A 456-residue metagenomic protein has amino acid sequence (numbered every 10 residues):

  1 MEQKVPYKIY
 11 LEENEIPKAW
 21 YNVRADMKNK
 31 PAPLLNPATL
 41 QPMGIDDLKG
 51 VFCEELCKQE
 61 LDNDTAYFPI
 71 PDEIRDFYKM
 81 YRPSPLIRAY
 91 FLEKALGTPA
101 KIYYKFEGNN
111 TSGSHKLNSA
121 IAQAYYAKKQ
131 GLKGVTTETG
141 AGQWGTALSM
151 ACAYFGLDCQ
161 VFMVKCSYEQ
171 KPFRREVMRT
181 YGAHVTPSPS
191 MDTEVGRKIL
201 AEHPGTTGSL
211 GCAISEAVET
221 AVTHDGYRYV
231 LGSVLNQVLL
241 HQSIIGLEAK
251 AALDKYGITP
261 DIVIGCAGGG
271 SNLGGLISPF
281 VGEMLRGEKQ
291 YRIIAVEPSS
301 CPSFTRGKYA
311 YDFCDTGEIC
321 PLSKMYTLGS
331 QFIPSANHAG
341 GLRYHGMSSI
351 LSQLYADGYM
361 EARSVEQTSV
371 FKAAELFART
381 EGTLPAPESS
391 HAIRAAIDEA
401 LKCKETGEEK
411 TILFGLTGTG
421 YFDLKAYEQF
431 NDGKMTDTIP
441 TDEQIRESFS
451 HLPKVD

Functional and structural regions predicted by a protein language model:
E2-L132: Positively charged, low-complexity intrinsically disordered leader regions
Y67-P69, I199-Q237, I245, G257 (+3 more regions): Active-site/ligand-binding loops adjacent to catalytic centers
F106-L117, V135-W144, L235-V238, I264-G269 (+4 more regions): Active-site nucleophile and cofactor-binding loops and adjacent substrate-binding regions of central metabolic enzymes
S119, A127-C166, T259-L273, I293 (+1 more regions): A short, small-residue-rich loop immediately preceding and capping a beta-strand
A122-L132, T146-D158, R179-T180, I277-G287 (+1 more regions): Alpha-helix C-terminal capping segments
T136, W144-T207, S303-D315, A426-D432: Active-site-proximal loop->helix
A267-G275, Q367-D432: Claisen-condensing/thiolase-fold acyl-transfer catalytic domains that form or cleave C-C bonds in fatty acid
